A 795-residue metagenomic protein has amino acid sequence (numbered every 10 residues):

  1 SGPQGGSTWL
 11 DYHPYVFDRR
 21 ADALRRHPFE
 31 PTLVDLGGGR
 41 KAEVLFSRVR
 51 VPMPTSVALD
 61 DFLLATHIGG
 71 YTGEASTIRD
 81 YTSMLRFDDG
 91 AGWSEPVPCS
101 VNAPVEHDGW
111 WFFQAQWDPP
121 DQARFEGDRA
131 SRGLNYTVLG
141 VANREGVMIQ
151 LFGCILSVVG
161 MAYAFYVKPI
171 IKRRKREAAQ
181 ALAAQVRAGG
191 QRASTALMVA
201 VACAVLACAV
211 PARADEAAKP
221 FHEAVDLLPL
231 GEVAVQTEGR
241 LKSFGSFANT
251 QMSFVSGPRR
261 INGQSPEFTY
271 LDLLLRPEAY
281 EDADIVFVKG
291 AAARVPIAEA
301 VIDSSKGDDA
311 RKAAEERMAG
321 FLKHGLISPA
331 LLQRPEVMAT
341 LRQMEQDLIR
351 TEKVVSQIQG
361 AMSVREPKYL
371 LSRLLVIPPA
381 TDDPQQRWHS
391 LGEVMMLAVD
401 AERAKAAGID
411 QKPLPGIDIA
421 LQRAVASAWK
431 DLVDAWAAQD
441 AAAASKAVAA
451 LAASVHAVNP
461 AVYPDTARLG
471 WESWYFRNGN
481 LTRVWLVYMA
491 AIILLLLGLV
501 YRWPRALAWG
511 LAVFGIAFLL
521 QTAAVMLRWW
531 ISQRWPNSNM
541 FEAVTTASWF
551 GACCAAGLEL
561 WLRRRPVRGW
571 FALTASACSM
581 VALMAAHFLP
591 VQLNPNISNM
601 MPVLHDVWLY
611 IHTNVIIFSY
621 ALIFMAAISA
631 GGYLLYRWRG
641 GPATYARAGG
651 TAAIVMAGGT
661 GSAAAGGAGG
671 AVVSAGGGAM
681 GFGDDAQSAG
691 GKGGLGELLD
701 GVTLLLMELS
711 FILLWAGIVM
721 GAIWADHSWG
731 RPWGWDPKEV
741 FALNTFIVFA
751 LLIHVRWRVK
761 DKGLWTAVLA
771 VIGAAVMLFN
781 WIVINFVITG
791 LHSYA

Functional and structural regions predicted by a protein language model:
S1-P3, I597-M600: Secretory/export targeting leaders with adjacent low-complexity proregions
S1-R144, V210-W474: Soluble non-transmembrane domains of integral membrane proteins
P54, D80-T82, N102, H107 (+6 more regions): Active-site lining segments that contact anionic ligands and/or coordinate catalytic metals
N135-A183, R192-A196, V210-R213: Internal alpha-helical transmembrane segments
Q150-V167, P229-E232, E238-S243, F247-N249 (+16 more regions): Hydrophobic cores of alpha-helical transmembrane segments in multi-pass integral membrane proteins
K175-A202, G640-V702: Membrane-interfacial, low-structure loops and terminal tails that flank and connect transmembrane helices in multi-pass
R187-R213, S579, L583-M584, M777-N780: Internal/C-terminal transmembrane anchor helices
F476-N478: Fungal N-terminal intrinsically disordered, low-complexity regulatory regions
